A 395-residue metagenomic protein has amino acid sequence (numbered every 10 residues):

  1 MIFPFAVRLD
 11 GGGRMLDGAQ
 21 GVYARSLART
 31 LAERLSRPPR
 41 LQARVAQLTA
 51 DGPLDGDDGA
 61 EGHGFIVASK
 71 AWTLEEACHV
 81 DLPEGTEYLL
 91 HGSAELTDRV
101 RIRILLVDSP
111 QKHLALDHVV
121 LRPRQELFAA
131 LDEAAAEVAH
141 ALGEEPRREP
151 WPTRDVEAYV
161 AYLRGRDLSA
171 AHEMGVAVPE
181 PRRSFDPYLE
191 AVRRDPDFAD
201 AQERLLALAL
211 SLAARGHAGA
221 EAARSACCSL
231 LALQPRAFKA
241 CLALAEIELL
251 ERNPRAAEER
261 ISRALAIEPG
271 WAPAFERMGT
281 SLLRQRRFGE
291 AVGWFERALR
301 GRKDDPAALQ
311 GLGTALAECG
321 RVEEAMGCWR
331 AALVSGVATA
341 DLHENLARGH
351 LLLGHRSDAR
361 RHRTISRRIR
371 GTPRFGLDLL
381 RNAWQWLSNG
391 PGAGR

Functional and structural regions predicted by a protein language model:
A24-T30, R34-M174, P179-P181: Catalytic-center loop of serine/cysteine hydrolases
R194, L233, I267, G301 (+2 more regions): Structural marker of alpha-solenoid helical repeat scaffolds
